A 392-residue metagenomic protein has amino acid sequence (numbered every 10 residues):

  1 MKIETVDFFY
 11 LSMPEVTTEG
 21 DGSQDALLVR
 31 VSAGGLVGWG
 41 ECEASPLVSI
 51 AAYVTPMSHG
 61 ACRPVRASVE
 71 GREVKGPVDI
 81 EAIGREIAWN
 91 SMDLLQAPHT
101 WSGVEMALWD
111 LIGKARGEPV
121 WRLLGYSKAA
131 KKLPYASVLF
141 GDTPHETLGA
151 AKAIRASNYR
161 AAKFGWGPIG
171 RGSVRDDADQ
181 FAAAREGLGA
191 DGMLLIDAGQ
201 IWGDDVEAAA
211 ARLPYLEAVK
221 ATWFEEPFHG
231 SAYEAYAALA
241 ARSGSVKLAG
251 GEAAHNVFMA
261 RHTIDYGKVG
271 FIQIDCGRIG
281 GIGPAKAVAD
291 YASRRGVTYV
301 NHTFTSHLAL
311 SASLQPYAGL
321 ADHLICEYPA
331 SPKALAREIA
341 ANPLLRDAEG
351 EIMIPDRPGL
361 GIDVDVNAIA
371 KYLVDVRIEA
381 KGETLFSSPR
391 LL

Functional and structural regions predicted by a protein language model:
M1-V37, E41-I50, S331-I339, S388-L392: Structured beta-strand/loop patches that form or line metal/cofactor-binding pockets in enzymes
I3, G35, V104, G117 (+7 more regions): Conserved, mostly hydrophobic/aromatic
S32, L36-A115, L391-L392: Metal- or metallocofactor-binding catalytic centers and their adjacent structured scaffolds across diverse enzyme
H99, E105-G141: Glycine-rich, aromatic-flanked loop segments that form ligand/cofactor-binding clefts across common enzyme folds
A130-A238, R242-S243: Metal-dependent enolase-superfamily TIM-barrel catalytic cores that perform enediolate-based chemistry
P214, K220, S231-G250, A254-E351 (+1 more regions): Shared catalytic-loop signature of beta/alpha-barrel
L360-L392: Extended hydrophobic packing segments that form well-structured cores
